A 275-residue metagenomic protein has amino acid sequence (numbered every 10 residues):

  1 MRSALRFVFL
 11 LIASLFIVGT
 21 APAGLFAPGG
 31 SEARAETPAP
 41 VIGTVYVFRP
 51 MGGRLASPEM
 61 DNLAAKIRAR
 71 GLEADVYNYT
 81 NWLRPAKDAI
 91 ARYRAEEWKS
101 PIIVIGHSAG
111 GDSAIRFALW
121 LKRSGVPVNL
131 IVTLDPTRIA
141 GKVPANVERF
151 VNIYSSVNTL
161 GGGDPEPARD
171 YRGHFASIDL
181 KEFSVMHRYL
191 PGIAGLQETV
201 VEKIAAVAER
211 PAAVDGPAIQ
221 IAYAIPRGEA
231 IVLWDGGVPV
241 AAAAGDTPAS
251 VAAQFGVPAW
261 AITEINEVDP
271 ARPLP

Functional and structural regions predicted by a protein language model:
V8-G24: Bacterial N-terminal signal peptides
A23-F26, A33-A35: Boundary at the C-terminal end of the N-terminal hydrophobic targeting segment
E36-S100, M186-H187, P217-Y223: Active-site catalytic motif of lipid deacylating hydrolases and related acyltransferases
G43-V45, A64, A74-V76, K87-P167: Serine-dependent carboxylesterase/thioesterase catalytic core of lipase-like alpha/beta-hydrolase/SGNH enzymes
G52, M60-N62, A145-I219: Lipolytic serine-hydrolase domain surface
P58, N62, R84, D88 (+7 more regions): Extracytoplasmic/secreted proteins, especially bacterial periplasmic and envelope-associated proteins
K66-R70, R92-E96, F117-S124, L134-T137 (+5 more regions): Structured segments of extracytoplasmic/periplasmic soluble domains in secreted or envelope-associated proteins
A218-A244, S250-A253, V257-P275: Extracellular LysM carbohydrate-binding repeats and other cell-envelope/extracellular binding modules
